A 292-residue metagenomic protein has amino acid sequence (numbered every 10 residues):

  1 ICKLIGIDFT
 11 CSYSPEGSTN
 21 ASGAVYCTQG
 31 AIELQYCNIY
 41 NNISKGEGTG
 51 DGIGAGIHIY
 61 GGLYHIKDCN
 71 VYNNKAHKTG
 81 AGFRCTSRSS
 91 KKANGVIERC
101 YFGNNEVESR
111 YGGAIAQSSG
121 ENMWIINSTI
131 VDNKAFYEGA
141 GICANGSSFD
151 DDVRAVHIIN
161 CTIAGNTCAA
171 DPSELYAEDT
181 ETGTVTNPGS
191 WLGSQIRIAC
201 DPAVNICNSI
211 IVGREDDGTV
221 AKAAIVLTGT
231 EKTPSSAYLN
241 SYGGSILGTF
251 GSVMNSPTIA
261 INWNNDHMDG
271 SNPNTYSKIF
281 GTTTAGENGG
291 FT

Functional and structural regions predicted by a protein language model:
I1-I43, H65-Y72, E98: Parallel beta-helix/beta-solenoid
S12, E16, G46, G218 (+1 more regions): Short glycine-rich, flexible loops that bind phosphorylated cofactors or substrates
Y13-P15, I43-K45, K75, E106 (+1 more regions): Gram-negative outer-membrane beta-barrel proteins
E16-S22, G46-G54, K78-T79, G270 (+2 more regions): Glycine-centric low-complexity/flexibility signal
V25, E33, H65-D68, R84-R88 (+2 more regions): Predominantly extracellular beta-rich ligand-binding scaffolds that present long acidic/polar faces for carbohydrate
